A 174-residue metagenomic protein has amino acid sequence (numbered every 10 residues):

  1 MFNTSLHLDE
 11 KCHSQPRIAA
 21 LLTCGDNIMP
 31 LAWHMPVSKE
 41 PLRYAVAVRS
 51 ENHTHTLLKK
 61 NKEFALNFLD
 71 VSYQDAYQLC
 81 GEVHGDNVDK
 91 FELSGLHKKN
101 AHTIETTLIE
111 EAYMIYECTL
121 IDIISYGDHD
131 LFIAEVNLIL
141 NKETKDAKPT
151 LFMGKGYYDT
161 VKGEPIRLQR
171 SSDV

Functional and structural regions predicted by a protein language model:
M1-V174: Basic, polyanion-binding surface patches
